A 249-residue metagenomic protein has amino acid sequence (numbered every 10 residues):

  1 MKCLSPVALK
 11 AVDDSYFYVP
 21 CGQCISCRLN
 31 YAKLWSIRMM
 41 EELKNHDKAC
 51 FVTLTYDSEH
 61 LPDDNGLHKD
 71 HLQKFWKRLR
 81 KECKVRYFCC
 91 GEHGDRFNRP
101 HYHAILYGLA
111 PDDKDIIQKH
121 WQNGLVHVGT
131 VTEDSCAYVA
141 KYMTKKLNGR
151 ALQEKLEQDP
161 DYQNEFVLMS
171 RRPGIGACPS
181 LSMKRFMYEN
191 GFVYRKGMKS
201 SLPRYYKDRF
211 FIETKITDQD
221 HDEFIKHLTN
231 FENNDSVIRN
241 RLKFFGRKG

Functional and structural regions predicted by a protein language model:
M1-M40: DNA replication initiation on ssDNA origins
V19-G22, H46-F51, K84, N123 (+1 more regions): Sequence-level motif detector for i,i+2 pairs with an aromatic at +2
G22, D70-Q73, A137: A structural signal for well-ordered alpha-helical segments within the folded catalytic domains of diverse enzymes
Q23, F51-T53, F88, L125-H127 (+1 more regions): Generic structural signal for residues positioned in beta-strands
I25-C27, Y31, E59, D115-K119: Short, charged, low-hydrophobicity "junction" segments
N30-R96: Signature for HUH/AEP ssDNA processing cores
G94-P100, L106-E223, T229, K243: Conserved His + Asp/Glu catalytic blocks
I225-G249: Sequence termini and other peripheral, non-core segments
